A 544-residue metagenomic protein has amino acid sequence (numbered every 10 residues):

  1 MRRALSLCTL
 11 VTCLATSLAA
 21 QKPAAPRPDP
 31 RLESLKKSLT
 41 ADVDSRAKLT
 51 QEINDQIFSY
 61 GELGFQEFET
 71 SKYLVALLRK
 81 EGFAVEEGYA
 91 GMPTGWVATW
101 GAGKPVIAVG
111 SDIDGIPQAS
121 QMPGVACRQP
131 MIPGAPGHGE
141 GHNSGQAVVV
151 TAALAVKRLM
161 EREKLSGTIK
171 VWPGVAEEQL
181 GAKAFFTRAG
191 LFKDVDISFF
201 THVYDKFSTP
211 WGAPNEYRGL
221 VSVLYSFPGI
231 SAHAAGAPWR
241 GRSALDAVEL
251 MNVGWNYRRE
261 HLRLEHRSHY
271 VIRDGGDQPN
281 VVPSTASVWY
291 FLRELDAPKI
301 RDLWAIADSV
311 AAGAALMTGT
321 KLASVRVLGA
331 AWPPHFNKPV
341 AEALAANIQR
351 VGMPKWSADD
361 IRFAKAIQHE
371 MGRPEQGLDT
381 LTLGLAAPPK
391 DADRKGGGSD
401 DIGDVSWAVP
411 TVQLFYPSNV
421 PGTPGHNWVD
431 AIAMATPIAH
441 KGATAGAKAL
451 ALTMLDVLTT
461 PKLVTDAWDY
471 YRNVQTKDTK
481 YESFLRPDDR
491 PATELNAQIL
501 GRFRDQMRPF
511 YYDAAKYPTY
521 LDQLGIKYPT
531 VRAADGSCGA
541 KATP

Functional and structural regions predicted by a protein language model:
M1-A4: Positively charged n-region of N-terminal signal peptides that target proteins for export
S6-S17: Bacterial N-terminal signal peptides
K22-H138, A147-T168: Acidic/His- and Gly-rich active-site-bordering loop/insert found across diverse amide/peptide-bond hydrolases
P23, L245-P544: Metal-dependent amide/peptide-bond hydrolase catalytic core, centered on the "pita-bread" metallohydrolase fold
L39-T50, N54, F58-G61, G82 (+7 more regions): Sec/Tat-exported extracytoplasmic proteins
I57, L78, A98, V109 (+10 more regions): Divalent metal-coordination and catalytic microenvironments
D114-R128, E216-S226, N419-N427: Acidic-glycine-rich active-site phosphate/pyrophosphate-binding loop
Q129-G137, N143-S144, M160-P283, R293 (+1 more regions): Histidine/acidic-residue-rich, glycine-tolerant segments that coordinate divalent metal ions
